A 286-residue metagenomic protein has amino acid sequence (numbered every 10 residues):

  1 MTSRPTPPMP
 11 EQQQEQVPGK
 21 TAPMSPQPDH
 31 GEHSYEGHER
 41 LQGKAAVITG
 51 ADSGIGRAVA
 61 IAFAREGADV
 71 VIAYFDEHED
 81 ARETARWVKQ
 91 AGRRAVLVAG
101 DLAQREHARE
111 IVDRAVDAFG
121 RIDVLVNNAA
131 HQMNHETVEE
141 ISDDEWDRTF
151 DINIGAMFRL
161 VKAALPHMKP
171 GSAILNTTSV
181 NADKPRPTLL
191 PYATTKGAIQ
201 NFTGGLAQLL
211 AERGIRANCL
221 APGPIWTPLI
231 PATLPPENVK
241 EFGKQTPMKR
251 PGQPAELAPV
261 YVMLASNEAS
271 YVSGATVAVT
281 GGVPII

Functional and structural regions predicted by a protein language model:
R4-M9, M24, E32-H33, H135 (+3 more regions): Short C-terminal tail/terminal secondary-structure segment of NAD(P)H-dependent dehydrogenase/reductase domains
H78, A99-V112, D143, A255-E256: The beta1-alpha1 cofactor-binding region of Rossmann-like NAD(H)/NADP(H)-dependent oxidoreductases
E136-V138, S142-F150, F242: Substrate-binding pocket helix/loop in short-chain dehydrogenase/reductase
V161, T195, T203: Active-site helix of classical SDR
S179: Residue(s) in the substrate-gating loop at a strand-loop-helix junction that position the organic substrate next
A211, R216, V272-G274: Short, small/polar-rich loop/turn modules that mediate ligand/substrate recognition or access, typified
T246-L257: A conserved structural motif in NAD(P)-dependent oxidoreductases
